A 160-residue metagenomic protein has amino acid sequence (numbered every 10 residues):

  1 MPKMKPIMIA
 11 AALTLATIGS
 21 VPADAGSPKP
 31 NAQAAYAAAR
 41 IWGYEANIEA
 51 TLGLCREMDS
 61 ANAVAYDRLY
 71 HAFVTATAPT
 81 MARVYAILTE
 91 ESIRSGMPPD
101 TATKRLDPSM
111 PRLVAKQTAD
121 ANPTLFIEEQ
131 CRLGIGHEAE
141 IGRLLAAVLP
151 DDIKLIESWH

Functional and structural regions predicted by a protein language model:
M1-I9: Bacterial N-terminal signal peptides that target proteins for export
A10-I18: Bacterial N-terminal signal peptides
D24-R68: Immediate post-signal-peptide N-terminus of mature secreted/exported proteins
Y70-H160: Compact alpha-helical subdomains of small soluble proteins
